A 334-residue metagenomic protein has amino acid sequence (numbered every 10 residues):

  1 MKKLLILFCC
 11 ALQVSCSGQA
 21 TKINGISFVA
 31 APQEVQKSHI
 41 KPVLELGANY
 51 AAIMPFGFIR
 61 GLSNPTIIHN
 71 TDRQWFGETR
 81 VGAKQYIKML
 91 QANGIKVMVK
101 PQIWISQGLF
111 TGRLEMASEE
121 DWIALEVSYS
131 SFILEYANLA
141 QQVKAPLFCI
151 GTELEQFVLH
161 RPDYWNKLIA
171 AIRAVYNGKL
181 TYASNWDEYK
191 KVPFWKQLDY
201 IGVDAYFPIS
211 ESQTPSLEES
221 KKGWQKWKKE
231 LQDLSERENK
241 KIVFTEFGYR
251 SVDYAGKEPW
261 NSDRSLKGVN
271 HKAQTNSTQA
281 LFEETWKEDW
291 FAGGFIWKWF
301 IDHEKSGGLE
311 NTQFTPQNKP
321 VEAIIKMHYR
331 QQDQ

Functional and structural regions predicted by a protein language model:
L4-L12: Sec-dependent N-terminal signal peptides
S17-L46: Boundary/entry segment of secreted carbohydrate-active catalytic domains
I40, G57-S106, H160-T181, K222 (+1 more regions): Aromatic-lined substrate-binding rim segments of carbohydrate-active enzymes
N49-P65, R80-V158, V252-Y254, W297-D302: Substrate-binding cleft and catalytic face of glycoside hydrolase catalytic domains, especially the flexible beta-alpha
M98-I103, C149-V158, N166-K190, N239-F247 (+1 more regions): Aromatic-lined carbohydrate-recognition surfaces of secreted/lumenal glycan-active proteins
I133-T152, S184-W224, K241, T245 (+1 more regions): Aromatic- and acid-rich polysaccharide-binding/catalytic face of secreted or lumenal carbohydrate-active enzymes
Q156, A205-E218, L234-T275, W297-T312: Active-site clefts of carbohydrate-active enzymes
P259, T275-T278, E284, E288-Q334: Aromatic-rich peripheral "rim/lid" segments of glycoside hydrolase catalytic domains that contact and position glycan
